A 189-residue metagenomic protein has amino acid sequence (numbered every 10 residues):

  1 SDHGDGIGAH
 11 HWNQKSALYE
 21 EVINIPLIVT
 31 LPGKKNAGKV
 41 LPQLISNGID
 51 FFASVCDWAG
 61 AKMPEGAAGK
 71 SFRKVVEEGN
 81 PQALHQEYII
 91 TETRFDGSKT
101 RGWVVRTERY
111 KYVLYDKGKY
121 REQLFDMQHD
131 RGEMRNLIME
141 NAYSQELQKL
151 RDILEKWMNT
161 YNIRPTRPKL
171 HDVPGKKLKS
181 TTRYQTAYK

Functional and structural regions predicted by a protein language model:
S1-A37, N47: Histidine-centered active-site microenvironments of extracellular/periplasmic hydrolases and transferases
H3-A9, A37, I49-F52, D57-Q123 (+6 more regions): C-terminal cap/loop subdomain of S1 sulfatases and analogous C-terminal strand-loop tails that border
H10, L137-E140: Residue-level signal for well-ordered alpha-helical positions
Y19, Q43, M63-E65: Short, surface-exposed helix-loop/turn micro-motifs enriched in polar/charged residues
P26, T30, I153-N162: A short, conserved beta-to-alpha structural element at the edge of catalytic cores that scaffolds binding
G38-L41, E140: Active-site oxyanion-binding pockets that recognize sulfate/phosphate
I45-S46, N141-S144: Soluble non-cytosolic domains of exported or imported proteins
